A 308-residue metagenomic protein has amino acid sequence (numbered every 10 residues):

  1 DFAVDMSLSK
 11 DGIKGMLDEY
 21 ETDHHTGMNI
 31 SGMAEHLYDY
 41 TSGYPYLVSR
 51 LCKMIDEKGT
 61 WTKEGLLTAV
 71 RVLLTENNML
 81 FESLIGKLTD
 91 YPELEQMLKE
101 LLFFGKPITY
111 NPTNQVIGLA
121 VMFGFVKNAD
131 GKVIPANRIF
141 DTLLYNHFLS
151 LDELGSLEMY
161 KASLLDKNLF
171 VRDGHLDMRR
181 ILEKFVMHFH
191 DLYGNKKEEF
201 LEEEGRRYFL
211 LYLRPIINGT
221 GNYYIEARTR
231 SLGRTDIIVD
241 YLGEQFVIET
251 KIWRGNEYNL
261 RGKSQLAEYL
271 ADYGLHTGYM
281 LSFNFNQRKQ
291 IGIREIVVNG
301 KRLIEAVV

Functional and structural regions predicted by a protein language model:
F2, S9-F123, A129, M159-S163 (+1 more regions): Winged-helix-like regulatory helical subdomains adjacent to P-loop NTPase cores
K132-N137: Minor-groove-contacting beta-hairpin "wing" of winged helix-turn-helix DNA-binding domains
F140-G174: Short, amphipathic alpha-helical interaction segments positioned at domain boundaries
I181-Y224: Acidic-basic catalytic patches of nuclease active cores, encompassing PD-(D/E)XK and other metal-cofactor nuclease
F209, I237-R254, Y269: Conserved catalytic cores of phosphodiester-cleaving nucleases, focusing on short active-site segments
P215-G243: Active-site metal-binding core of divalent-cation-utilizing nuclease and nuclease-like domains
N259-K263, L270-V298: Nucleic-acid nuclease catalytic cores
I296-V308: Intrinsically disordered, low-complexity terminal regions enriched in charged/polar residues
